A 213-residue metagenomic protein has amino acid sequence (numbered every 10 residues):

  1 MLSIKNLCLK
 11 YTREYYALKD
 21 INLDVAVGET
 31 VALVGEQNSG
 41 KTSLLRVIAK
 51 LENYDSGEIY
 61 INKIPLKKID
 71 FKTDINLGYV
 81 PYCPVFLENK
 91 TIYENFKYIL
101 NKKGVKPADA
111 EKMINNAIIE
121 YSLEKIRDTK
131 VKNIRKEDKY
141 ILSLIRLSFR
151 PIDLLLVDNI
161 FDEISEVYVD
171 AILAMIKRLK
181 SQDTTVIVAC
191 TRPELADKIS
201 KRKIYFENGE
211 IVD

Functional and structural regions predicted by a protein language model:
L2, L18-D20: Conserved structural motif at the start of ABC-family nucleotide-binding domains
V34-E36: The feature captures the beta-strand-to-loop junction immediately N-terminal to the Walker
A49: Helix-to-loop junction immediately C-terminal to a conserved catalytic motif
G57-I75: Conserved ABC transporter NBD signature motif
N89-K102: Q-loop/switch helix immediately C-terminal to the Walker
D109-I126: Conserved ABC ATPase "signature" region
K130-K136: Conserved ABC ATPase signature
